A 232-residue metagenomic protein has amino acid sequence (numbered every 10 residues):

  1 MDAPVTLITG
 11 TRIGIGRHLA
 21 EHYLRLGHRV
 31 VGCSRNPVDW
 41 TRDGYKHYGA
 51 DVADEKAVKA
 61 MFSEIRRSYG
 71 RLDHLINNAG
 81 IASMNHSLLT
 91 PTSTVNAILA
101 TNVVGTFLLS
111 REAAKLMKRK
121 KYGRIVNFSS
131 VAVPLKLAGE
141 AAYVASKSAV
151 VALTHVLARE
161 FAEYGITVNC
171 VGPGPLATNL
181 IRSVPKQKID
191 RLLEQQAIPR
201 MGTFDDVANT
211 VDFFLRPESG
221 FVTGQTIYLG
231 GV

Functional and structural regions predicted by a protein language model:
R12-I13: Conserved glycine-rich cofactor-binding loop
H86-S87, P91-L99, I181, L192: Substrate-binding pocket helix/loop in short-chain dehydrogenase/reductase
L88, L135-A141, E163-Y164, P199 (+1 more regions): Active-site loop immediately N-terminal to the catalytic Tyr-X3-Lys motif of short-chain dehydrogenase/reductase
F107-S110, Y122, R200-L229: C-terminal substrate-recognition "lid" of short-chain dehydrogenase/reductases
S110, S146, T154: Active-site helix of classical SDR
K115, R159-E163, G220: Alpha-helical segment proximal to the catalytic Tyr-Lys
S130: Residue(s) in the substrate-gating loop at a strand-loop-helix junction that position the organic substrate next
